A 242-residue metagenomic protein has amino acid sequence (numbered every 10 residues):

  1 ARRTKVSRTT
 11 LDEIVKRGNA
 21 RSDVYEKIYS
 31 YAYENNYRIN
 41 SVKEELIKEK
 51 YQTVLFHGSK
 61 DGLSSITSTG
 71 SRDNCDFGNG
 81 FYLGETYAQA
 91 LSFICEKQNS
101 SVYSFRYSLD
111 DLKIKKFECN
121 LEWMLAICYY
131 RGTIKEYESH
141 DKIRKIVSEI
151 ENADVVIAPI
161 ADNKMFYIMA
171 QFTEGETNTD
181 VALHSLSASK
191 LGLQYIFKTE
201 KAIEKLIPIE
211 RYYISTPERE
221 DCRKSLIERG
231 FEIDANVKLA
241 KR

Functional and structural regions predicted by a protein language model:
R2: Alpha-helical residues within the helix-turn-helix
K5-A20: Recognition helix of helix-turn-helix/homeodomain-like DNA-binding domains that insert into the DNA major groove
S22-F77, C95, I227-K241: ADP-ribose/NAD+-binding catalytic cleft of ART/PARP-like enzymes
N40-E45, S68-N79, E85-S148: ADP-ribosyltransferase catalytic core
G58-L63, R106-L109, I160-D162: Short, flexible beta-strand-to-coil junctions
G62-I66, D110-K115, Y167, I203-L206: Short, surface-exposed beta-strand/loop "edge" segments at domain boundaries and coil↔beta transitions
Y129-I203: Long, low-complexity, intrinsically disordered segments enriched in glycines and aromatic residues
T177-R242: Glycine-rich, aromatic-bearing surface loops/beta-hairpins
